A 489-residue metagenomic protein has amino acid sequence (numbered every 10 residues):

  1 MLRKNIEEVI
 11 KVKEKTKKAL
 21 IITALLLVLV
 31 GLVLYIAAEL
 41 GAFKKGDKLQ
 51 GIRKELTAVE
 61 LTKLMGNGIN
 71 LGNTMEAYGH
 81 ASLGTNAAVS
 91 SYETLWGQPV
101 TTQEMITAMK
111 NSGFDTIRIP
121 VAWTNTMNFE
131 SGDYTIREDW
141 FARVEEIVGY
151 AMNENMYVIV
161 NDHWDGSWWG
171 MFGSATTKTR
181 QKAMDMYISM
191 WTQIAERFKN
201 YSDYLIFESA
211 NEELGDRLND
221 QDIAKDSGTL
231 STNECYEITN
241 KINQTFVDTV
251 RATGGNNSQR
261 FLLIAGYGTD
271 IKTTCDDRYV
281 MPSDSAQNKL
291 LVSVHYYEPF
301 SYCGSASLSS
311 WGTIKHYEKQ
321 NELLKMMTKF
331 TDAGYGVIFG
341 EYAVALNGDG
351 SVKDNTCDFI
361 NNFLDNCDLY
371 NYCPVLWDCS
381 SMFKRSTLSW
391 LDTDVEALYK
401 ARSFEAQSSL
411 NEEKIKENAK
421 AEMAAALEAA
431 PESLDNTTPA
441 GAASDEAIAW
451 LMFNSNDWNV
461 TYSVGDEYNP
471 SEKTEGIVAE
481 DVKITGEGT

Functional and structural regions predicted by a protein language model:
M1-Q50, P374: Gram-positive cell-envelope targeting signals
A42-T116: N-terminal carbohydrate-binding accessory modules
A58, K63-N67, L71, E432-V482: Extracellular carbohydrate-recognition regions
L71-T101, F129-I136, T179, S301-K319: Acidic/histidine-rich helix-loop elements that form or flank divalent-metal/phosphate-binding sites at the catalytic
A81-S90, W123-A142, G166-A183, G215-S231 (+3 more regions): Surface-exposed, active-site-proximal loop segments in enzymatic domains
W96-T116, M127, D133-W164, F172-S209 (+1 more regions): An active-site-proximal structural segment forming one wall of the substrate-binding cleft that immediately precedes
Q181-L308, T313, L324-V344, L369-Y372: Active-site region of glycoside hydrolase catalytic domains
Q320-K414, T438: Substrate-binding cleft of secreted/luminal carbohydrate-active enzymes
